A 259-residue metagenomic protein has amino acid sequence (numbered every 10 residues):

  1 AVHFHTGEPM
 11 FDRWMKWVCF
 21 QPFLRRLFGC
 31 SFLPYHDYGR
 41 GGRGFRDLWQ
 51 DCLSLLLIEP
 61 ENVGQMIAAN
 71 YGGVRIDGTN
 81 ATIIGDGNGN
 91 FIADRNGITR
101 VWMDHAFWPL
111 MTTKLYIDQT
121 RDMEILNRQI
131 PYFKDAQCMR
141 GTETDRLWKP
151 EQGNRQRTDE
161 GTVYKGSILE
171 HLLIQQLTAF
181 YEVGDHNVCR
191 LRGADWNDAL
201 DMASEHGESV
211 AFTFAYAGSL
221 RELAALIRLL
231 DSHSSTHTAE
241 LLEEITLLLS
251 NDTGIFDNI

Functional and structural regions predicted by a protein language model:
A1-I259: Acidic, mature catalytic/reactive cores of soluble proteins
